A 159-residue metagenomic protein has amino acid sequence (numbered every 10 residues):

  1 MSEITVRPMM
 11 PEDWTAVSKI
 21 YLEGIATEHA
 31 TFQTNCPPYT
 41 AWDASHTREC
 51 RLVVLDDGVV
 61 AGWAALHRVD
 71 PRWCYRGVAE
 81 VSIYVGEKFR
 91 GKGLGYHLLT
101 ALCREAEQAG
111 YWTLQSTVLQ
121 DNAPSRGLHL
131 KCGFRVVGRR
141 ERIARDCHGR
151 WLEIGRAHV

Functional and structural regions predicted by a protein language model:
I4-V17: A short beta-loop-alpha structural element at the N-terminal edge of CoA-dependent acyl/N-acetyltransferase catalytic
W14, S18-A44: Conserved GNAT-fold acetyl-CoA-binding loop/helix
A16, E80, T113, P124 (+1 more regions): Amphipathic alpha-helical recognition patches that constitute DNA-binding helices
T34-K88, L99-T100: Acetyl-CoA-dependent GNAT
A65-R68, Q115-V118, L130, R135-L152: Conserved catalytic-core motifs of GNAT/GCN5-like acyltransferases
G91-R104, G127-K131: Conserved acetyl-CoA-binding loop-helix of GNAT-fold acetyltransferases
A106-V118: Conserved GNAT acetyl-CoA-binding A-motif
A157-V159: Conserved small/polar residues in nucleotide/adenosyl-binding loops
